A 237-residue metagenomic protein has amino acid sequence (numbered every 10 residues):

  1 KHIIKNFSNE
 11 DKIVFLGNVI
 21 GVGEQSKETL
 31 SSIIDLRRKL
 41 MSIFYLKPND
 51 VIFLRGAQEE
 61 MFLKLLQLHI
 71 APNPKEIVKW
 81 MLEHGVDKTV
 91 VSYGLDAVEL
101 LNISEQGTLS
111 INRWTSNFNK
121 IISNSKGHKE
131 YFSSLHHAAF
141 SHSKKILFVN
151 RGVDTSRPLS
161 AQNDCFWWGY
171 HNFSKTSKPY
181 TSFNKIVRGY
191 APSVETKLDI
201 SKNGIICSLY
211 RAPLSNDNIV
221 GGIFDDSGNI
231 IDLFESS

Functional and structural regions predicted by a protein language model:
K1-S32: N-terminal active-site segment of His-dependent metallophosphoesterases
I3, E28-S31, Q67-I70, Q162-N163 (+1 more regions): Short, glycine/charged-enriched secondary-structure capping and boundary segments
S8-D11, P48-D50, F183: A general structural motif
I13, V51-F53, I186, I206: Hydrophobic/aromatic residues located in beta-strands of well-ordered beta-sheets within soluble catalytic
N18, I33, G56-A57, T89 (+5 more regions): Divalent metal-coordination and catalytic microenvironments
G23-S134: Active-site neighborhood of divalent metal-dependent phosphoester bond hydrolases
E99-I206, A212-D217, D226-I230: Acidic, His/Gly-enriched loop-helix segments that form or flank divalent-metal centers in metallo-dependent hydrolases
L233-S237: Short, solvent-exposed aromatic-acidic interface loops
